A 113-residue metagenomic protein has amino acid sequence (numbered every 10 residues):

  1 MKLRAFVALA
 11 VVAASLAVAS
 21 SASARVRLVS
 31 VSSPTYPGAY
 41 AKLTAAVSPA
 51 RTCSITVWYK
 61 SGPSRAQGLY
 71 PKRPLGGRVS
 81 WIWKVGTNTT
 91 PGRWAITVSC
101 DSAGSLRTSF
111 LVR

Functional and structural regions predicted by a protein language model:
M1-S23: Secretory targeting and sorting signals
P37-L43: Structural beta-strand segments of beta-rich domains
A45-C53: Short proline/glycine-enriched turn/loop motifs at strand-loop junctions of beta-rich domains
W58-A66, D101-A103: Change "in extracellular beta-sheet-rich domains … of secreted and cell-surface proteins" to "in beta-sheet-rich domains
S64-G77: Solvent-exposed serine/threonine-rich low-complexity stretches and specific carbohydrate-binding patches
K84-T90: Short, surface-exposed loop/turn segments at beta-strand-coil junctions that are enriched for proline with nearby
T90-S102: Short, aromatic- and glycine-rich surface loops/edge beta-strands on solvent-exposed regions
G104-R113: Edge beta-strands of extracellular beta-sandwich domains
